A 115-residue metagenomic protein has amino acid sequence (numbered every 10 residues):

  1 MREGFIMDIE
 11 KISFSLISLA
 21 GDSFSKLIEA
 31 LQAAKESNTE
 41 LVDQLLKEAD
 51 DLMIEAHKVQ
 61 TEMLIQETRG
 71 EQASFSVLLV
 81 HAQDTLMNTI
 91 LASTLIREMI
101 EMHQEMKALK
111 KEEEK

Functional and structural regions predicted by a protein language model:
R2-K115: Terminal alpha-helical segments
